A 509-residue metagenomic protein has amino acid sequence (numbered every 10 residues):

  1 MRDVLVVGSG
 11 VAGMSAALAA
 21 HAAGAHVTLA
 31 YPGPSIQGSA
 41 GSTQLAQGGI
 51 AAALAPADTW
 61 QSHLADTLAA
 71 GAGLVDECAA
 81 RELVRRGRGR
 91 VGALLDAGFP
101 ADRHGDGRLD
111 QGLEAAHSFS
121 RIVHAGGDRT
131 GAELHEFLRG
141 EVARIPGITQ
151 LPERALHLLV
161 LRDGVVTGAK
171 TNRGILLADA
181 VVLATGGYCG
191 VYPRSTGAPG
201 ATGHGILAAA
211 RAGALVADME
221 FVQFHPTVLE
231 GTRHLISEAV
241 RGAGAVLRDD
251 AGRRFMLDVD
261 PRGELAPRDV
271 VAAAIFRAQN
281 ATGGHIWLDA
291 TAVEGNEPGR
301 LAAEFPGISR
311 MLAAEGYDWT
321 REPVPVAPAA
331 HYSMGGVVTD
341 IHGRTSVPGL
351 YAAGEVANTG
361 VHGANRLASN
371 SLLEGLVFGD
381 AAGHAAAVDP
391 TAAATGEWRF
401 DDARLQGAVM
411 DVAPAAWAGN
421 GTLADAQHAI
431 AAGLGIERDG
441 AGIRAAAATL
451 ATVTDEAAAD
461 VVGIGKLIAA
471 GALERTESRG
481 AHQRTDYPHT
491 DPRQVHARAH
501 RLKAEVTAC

Functional and structural regions predicted by a protein language model:
M1-R2, A19, A23, P34-Q37 (+12 more regions): Glycine- and aromatic-enriched mobile tails/lids
V4-L29: N-terminal Rossmann-like FAD-binding beta1-loop-alpha1 element of flavoenzymes
G33-L68, A72, S237-E238: Conserved N-terminal glycine-rich FAD pyrophosphate-binding loop of Rossmann-like flavoproteins
A70-D110: Rossmann-like flavin
V75-R88, I122-G140, L151, S195-G203 (+2 more regions): Short beta-strand to alpha-helix junction loop
L95-G174, A180, A184, H225-E230 (+1 more regions): Conserved redox-cofactor binding core of oxidoreductases
A180-H234, N370-L372, L376-F378: Glycine-rich loop(s) and the adjacent beta-strand/alpha-helix scaffold that form part
A208, A214-V324, A385-A387, T391: An anion/pyrophosphate-binding glycine-rich loop and adjacent beta-alpha core in soluble alpha-beta enzymes
